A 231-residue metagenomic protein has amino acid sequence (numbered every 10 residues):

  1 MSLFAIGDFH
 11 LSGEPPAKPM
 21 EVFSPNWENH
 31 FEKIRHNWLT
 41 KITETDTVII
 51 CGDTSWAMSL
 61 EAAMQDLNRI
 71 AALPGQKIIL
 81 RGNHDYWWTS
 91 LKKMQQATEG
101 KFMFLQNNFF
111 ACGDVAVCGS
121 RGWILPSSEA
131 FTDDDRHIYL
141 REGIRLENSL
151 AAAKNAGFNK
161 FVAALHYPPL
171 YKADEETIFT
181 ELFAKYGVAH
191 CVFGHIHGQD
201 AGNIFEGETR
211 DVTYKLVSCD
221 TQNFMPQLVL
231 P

Functional and structural regions predicted by a protein language model:
S2, P15-C112, E175-V188, V212-S218: Core catalytic region of metal-dependent phosphoesterases/phosphodiesterases, especially metallo-beta-lactamase-like
S2-D8: Short, hydrophobic/glycine-enriched beta-strand segments
D8, G52-D53, G82-N83, H166 (+1 more regions): Active-site glycine-centered loops adjacent to acidic/histidine catalytic or metal-binding residues that shape
F9-E14, N37, K41, Y86-D174: Conserved catalytic scaffold of divalent metal-dependent phosphoesterases
L11, S55-W56, P169, G198: Short active-site segment of divalent metal-dependent hydrolases/proteases that encodes the spacing between
S12-A17, F224: Short N-terminal binding/cap micro-motifs at the start of the first secondary-structure element
I78, P169-P231: Conserved beta-sheet core of the metallophosphoesterase superfamily
L80-G82, S120, A164, G194 (+1 more regions): Generic beta-sheet signal
